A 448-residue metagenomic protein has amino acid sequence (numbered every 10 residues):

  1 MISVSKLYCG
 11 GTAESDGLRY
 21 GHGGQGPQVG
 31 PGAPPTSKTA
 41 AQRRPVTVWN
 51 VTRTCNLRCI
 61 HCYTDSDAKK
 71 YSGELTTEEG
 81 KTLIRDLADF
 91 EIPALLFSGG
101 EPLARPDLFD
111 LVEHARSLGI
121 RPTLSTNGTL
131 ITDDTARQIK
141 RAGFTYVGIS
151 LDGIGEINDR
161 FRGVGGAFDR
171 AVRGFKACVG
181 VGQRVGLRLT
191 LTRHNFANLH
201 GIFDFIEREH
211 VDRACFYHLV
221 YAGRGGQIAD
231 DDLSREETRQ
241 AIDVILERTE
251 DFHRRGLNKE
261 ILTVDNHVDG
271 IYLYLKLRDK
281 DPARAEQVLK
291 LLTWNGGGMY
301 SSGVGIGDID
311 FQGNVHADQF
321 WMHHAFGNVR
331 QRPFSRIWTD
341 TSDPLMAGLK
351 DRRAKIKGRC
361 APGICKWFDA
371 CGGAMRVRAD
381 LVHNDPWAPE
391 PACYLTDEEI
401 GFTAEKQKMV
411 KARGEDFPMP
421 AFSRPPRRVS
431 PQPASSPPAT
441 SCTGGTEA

Functional and structural regions predicted by a protein language model:
M1-V46, L57-R58, H253, I261 (+2 more regions): Flexible, acidic/Gly-rich N-terminal and inter-domain linker regions that tether and position cofactor-handling modules
S3-Y146: Conserved alpha-helical substructure of the radical SAM core
V4-Y8, F320-A448: Flexible mid-to-C-terminal extensions adjoining Fe-S/redox cofactors in radical SAM and related proteins
T77-S98, A104-Q240: Radical SAM/AdoMet-radical enzyme domain recognition
E236-Q287, N314-K366, C371-G372: C-terminal accessory region of radical SAM enzymes
V288-G298: Short, basic/aromatic recognition patches
Y300-G303: Short, small/polar residue-rich loop motifs at catalytic or cofactor-binding pockets
I309-D310: Short, acidic, Ser/Thr-enriched surface-loop or helix-capping motifs
